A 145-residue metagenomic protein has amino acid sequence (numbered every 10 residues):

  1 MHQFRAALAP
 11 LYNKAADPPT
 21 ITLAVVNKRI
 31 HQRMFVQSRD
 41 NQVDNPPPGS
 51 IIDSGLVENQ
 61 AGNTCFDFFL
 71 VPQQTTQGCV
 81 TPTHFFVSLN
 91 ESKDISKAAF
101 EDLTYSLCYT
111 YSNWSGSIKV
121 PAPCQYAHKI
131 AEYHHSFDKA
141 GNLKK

Functional and structural regions predicted by a protein language model:
M1-K145: Long, contiguous domain-sized segments
